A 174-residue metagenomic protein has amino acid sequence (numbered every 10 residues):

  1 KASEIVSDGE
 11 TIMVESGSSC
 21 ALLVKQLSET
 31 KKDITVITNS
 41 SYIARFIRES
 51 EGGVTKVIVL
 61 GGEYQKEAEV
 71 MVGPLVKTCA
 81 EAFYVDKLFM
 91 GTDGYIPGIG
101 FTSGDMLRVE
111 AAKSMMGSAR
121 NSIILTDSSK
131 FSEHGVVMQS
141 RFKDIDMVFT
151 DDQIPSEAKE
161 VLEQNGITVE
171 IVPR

Functional and structural regions predicted by a protein language model:
K1-M13, K25-D33, R48-V54: HTH-adjacent hinge/linker in prokaryotic transcriptional regulators
I12, G17-A21, P155: Gly/Ser/Thr-rich loops at beta-strand to alpha-helix junctions that form or flank small-molecule/cofactor-binding
S19, I37, V54-T55: Conserved N-terminal glycine/acidic-rich loop preference
S41-R174: Conserved phosphate- and dinucleotide-binding cores of soluble alpha/beta proteins, encompassing both enzyme active
